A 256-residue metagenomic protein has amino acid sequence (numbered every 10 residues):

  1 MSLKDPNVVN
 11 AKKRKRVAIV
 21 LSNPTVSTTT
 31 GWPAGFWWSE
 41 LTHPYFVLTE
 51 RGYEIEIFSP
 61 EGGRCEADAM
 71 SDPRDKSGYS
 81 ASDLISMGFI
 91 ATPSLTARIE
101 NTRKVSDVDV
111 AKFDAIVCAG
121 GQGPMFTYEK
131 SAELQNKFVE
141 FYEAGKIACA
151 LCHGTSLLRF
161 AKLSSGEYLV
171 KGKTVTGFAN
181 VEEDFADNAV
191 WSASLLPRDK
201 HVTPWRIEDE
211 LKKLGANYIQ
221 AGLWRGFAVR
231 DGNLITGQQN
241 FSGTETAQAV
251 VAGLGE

Functional and structural regions predicted by a protein language model:
M1-A144, L157-E256: Extended, subdomain-level signal for the structured scaffold at the beginning of enzyme domains
A148-C149: Conserved, well-structured core segments that form or line functional sites
C152-G154: Catalytic nucleophile serine of serine hydrolases, specifically the conserved "nucleophile elbow" pentapeptide
